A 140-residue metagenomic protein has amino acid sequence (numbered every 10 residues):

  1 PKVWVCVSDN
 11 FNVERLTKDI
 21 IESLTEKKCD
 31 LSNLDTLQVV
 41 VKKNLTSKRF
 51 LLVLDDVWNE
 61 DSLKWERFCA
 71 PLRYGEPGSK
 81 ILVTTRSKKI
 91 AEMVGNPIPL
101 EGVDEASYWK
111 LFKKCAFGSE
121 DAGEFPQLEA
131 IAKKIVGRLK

Functional and structural regions predicted by a protein language model:
P1-V40, W58-N59, E101: Post-nucleotide-binding-loop coupling segment downstream of the phosphate-binding loop, primarily in RecA-like P-loop
S8-D9, R73, G137: Tandem alpha-helical RNA-recognition repeat domains
E14, C69-L72, E120-E124: Generic detector of short alpha-helix boundary/capping microenvironments and adjacent low-complexity segments
I20-E22, E26-S32, P77-K80, S87-K140: Non-catalytic, charged helical/coil tracts that couple and regulate nucleotide-powered enzyme cores
D35-V103: A conserved switch/coupling segment of P-loop NTPase cores
